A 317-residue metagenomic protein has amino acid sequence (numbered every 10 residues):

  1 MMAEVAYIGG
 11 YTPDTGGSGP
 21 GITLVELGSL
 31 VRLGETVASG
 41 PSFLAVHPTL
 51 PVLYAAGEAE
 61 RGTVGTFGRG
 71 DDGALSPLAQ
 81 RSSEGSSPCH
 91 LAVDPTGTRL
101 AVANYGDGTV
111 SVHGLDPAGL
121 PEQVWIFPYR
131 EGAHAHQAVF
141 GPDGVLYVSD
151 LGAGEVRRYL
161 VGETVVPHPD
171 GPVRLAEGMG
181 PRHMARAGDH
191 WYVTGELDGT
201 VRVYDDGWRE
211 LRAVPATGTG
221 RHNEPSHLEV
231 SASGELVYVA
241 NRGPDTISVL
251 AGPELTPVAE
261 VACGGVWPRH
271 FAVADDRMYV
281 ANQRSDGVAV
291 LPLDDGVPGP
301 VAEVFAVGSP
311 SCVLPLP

Functional and structural regions predicted by a protein language model:
Y7-G16, A55-A59, V102-G106, V148-L151 (+3 more regions): Conserved beta-strand positions in repeat-built beta-propeller and related beta-rich domains
I22, R61-V64, G108-V110, G154-V156 (+3 more regions): Structural signal for beta-propeller blades
V25-S29, T66-A74, V112-L120, Y159-V166 (+3 more regions): Short loop/turn segments immediately following beta-strands, especially the blade-tip and inter-blade linker loops
V31-V37, S76-S82, E122-Y129, H168-L175 (+3 more regions): A short beta-strand motif characteristic of beta-propeller blades
R32-G97: Blade-loop segments of beta-propeller domains
A38-P48, E84-T98, P128-D143, L175-W191 (+3 more regions): Beta-rich, blade/repeat-based domains predominating in secreted/periplasmic proteins but also intracellular
V145-V201: Loop-centered beta-sheet repeat module
Q283-A289, P300-P317: Blade-level signature of beta-propeller repeat domains, shared across WD40, Kelch, NHL, RCC1 and BNR/Asp-box propellers
